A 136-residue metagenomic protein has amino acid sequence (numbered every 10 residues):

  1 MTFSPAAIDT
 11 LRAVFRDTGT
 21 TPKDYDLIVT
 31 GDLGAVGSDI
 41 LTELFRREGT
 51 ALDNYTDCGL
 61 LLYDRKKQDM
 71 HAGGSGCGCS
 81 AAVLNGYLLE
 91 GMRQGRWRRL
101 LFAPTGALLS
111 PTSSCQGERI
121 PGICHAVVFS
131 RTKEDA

Functional and structural regions predicted by a protein language model:
T2-D17, V83-L88: Short, well-ordered amphipathic alpha-helical segments that serve as non-catalytic structural scaffolds within diverse
D26-A136: Claisen-condensing/thiolase-fold acyl-transfer catalytic domains that form or cleave C-C bonds in fatty acid
